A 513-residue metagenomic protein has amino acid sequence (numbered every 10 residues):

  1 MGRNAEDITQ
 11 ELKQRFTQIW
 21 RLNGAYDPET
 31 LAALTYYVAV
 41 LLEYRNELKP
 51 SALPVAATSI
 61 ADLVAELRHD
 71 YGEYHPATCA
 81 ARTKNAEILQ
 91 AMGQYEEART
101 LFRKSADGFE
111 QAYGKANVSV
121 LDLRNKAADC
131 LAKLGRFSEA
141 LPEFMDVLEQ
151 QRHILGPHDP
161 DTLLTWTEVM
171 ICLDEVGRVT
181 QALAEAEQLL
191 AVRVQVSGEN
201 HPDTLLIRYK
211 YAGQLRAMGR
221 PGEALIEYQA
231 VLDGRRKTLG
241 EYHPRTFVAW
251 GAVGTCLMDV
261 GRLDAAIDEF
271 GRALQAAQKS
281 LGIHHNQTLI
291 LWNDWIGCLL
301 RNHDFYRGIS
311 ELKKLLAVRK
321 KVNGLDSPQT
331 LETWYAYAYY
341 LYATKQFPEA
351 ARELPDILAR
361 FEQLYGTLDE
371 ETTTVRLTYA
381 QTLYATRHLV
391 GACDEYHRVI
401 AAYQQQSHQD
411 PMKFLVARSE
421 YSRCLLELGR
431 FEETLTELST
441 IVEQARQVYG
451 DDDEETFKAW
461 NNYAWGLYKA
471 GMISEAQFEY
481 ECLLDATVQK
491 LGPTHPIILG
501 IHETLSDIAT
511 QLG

Functional and structural regions predicted by a protein language model:
M1-G513: Intrinsic-disorder-linked linear interaction elements in eukaryotic regulatory proteins
